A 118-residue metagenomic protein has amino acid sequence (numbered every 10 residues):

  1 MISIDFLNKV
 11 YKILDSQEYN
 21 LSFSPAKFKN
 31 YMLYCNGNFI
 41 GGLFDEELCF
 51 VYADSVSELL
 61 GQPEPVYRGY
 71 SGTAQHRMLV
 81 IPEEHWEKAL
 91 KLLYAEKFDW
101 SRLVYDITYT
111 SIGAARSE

Functional and structural regions predicted by a protein language model:
M1-E118: Charge-dense, helix-prone N-terminal extensions
